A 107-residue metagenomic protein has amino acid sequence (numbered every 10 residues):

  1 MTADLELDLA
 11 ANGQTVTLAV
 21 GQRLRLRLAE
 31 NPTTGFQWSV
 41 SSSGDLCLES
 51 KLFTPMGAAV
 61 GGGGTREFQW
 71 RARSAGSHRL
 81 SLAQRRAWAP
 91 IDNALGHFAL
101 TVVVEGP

Functional and structural regions predicted by a protein language model:
M1-L24: N-terminal edge beta-strand
V20, S74-A75: Surface-exposed loops/turns
A29-E30, A72: Non-cytosolic beta-sheet module surface loops
S42-M56: Short, solvent-exposed loop/linker segments at beta-strand-coil boundaries, enriched for Pro/Gly and Ser/Thr
F68-S74: Short, hydrophobic beta-strand segments
G76-L80: Exposed beta-strand face motif in extracellular beta-rich ectodomains
A89-G96: Beta-sandwich strand segments
V102-G106: Interdomain boundary/hinge segments at the C-termini of tandem beta-sandwich modules
